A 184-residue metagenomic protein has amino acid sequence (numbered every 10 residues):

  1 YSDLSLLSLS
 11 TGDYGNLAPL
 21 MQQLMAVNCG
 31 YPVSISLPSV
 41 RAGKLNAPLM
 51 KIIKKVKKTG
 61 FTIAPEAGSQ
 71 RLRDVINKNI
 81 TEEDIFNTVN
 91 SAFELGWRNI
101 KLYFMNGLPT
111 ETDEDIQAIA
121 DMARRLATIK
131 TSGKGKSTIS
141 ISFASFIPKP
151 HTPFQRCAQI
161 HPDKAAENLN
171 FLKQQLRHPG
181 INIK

Functional and structural regions predicted by a protein language model:
Y1-K101, M105-S140: Conserved SAM/AdoMet-binding glycine-rich loop
F93, I116-K184: Auxiliary Fe-S-binding modules of radical SAM enzymes
